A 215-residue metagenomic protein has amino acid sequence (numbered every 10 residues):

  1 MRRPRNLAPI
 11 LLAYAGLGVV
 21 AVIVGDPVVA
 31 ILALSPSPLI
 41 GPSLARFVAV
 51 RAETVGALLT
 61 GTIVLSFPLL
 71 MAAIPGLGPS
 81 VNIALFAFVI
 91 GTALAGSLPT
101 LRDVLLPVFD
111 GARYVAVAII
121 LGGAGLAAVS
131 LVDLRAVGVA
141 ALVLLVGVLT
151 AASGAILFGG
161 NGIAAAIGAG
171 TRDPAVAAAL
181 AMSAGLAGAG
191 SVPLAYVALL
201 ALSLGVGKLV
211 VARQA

Functional and structural regions predicted by a protein language model:
M1, P38-V50, G96-L106, S153-N161 (+1 more regions): C-terminal ends of transmembrane helices
M1-R5, I10-I23, P36-I40, F88-P99 (+3 more regions): Hydrophobic transmembrane alpha-helices of secondary-active transporters and Na+-translocating membrane complexes
M1-V22, I63-V64, A84, V129-F158 (+1 more regions): Entry/N-cap segments of selected transmembrane alpha helices and their immediately preceding amphipathic helices
R2-A8, G25-L34, A49-T60, A141 (+2 more regions): The feature identifies polytopic integral membrane transport proteins across all domains of life
V22-V81: Membrane-interface helix-loop-helix junctions at boundaries between adjacent transmembrane segments
V55-L58, V104-I119, G162-A165: Cytoplasm-facing juxtamembrane segments at the starts of transmembrane helices in multi-pass membrane proteins
I63-V115: Long hydrophobic alpha-helical segments that form multi-pass transmembrane helix bundles in integral membrane proteins
A175-A215: C-terminal transmembrane helix pair
